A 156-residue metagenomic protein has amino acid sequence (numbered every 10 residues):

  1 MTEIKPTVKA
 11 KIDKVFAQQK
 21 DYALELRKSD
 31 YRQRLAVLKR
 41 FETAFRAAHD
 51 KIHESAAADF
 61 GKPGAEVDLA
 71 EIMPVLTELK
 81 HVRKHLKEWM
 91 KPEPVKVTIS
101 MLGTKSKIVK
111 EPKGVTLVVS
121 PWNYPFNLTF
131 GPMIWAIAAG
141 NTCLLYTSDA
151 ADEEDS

Functional and structural regions predicted by a protein language model:
M1-K107: N-terminal Rossmann-like NAD(P)+-binding subdomain of aldehyde/semialdehyde dehydrogenases
K39, K84, P121, D152-E153: Residue-level marker of positions within ordered structural domains that often coincide with functionally constrained
G64, L117, D152: Short, flexible micro-motifs
V97-S148: Conserved small-residue-rich beta-alpha loop and adjacent elements that most often cradle the phosphate/pyrophosphate
Y146, A150-S156: Single conserved hydrophobic/aromatic residue that forms the stacking wall/gate of nucleotide- or nucleobase-binding
